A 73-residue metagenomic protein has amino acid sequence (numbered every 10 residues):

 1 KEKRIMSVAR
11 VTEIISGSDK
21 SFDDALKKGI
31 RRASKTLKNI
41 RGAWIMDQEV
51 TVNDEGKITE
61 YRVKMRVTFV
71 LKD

Functional and structural regions predicted by a protein language model:
K1-I5: Short, Lys/Arg-enriched N-terminal segments with co-localized hydrophobic residues within the first ~10-30 amino acids
S7-R41: Short, well-ordered alpha-helical segments
I45, E49-D73: A cross-kingdom feature marking charged/low-complexity
